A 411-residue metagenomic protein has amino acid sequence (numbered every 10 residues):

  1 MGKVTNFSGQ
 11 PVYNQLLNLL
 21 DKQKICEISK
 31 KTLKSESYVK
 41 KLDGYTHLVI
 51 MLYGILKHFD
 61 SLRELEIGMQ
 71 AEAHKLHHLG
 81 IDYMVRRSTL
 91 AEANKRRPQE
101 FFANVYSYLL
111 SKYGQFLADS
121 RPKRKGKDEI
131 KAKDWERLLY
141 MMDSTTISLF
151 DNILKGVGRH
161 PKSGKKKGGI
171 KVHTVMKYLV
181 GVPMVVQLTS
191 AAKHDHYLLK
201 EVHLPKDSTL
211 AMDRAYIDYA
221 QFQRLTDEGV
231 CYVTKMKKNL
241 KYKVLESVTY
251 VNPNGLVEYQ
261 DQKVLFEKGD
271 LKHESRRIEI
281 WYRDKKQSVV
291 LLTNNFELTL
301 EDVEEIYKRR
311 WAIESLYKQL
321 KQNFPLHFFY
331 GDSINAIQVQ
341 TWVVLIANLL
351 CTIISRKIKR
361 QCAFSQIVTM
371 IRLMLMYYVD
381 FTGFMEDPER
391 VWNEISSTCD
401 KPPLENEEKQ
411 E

Functional and structural regions predicted by a protein language model:
M1-E64, G68, R97, N104-V105 (+4 more regions): Single, function-defining residue in the core of a domain
E72, L76-L79: Blade-loop segments of beta-propeller domains
L79-Q99: Major-groove recognition helix of helix-turn-helix-like DNA-binding domains
I81, A118-D119, T398-P402: A short, hydrophobic/aromatic-rich structural module that often spans a beta strand with its adjoining loop
G114-K127, H196: A short, well-structured juxtamembrane/interface segment
